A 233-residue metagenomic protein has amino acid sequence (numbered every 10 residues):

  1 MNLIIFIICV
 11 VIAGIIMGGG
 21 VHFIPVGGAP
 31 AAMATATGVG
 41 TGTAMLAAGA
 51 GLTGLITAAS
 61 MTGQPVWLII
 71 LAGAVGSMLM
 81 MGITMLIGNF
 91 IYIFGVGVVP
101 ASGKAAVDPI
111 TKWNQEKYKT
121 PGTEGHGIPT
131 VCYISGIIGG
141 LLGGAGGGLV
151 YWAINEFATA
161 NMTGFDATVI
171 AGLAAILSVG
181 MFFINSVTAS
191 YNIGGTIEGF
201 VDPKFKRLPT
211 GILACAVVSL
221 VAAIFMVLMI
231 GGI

Functional and structural regions predicted by a protein language model:
I4, W67, P129-L142, W152-I233: C-terminal transmembrane helix-loop-helix hairpin of multi-pass membrane proteins
F6-V26: N-terminal signal-anchor/start-transfer transmembrane helix
A13-M17, M80-T84, G88, G143 (+4 more regions): Alpha-helical transmembrane segments of multipass membrane proteins
A29-T41, P121-G127, E198-L213: Membrane-interface segments at loop-to-transmembrane junctions
G38-A58: A generic, lipid-embedded transmembrane alpha helix
L52-G63, L86-F94: Transmembrane alpha-helix boundary signature
A74-G97: Hydrophobic alpha-helical membrane-embedded segments
V96-T123, I197-G199: Juxtamembrane inter-helical linkers in multi-pass membrane proteins
